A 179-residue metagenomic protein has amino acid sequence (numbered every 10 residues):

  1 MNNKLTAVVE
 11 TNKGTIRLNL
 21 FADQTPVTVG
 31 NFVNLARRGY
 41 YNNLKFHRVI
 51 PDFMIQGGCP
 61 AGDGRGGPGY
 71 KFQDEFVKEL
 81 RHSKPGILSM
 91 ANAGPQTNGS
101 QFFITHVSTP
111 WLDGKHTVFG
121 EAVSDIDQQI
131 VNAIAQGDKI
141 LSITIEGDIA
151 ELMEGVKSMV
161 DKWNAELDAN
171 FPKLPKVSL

Functional and structural regions predicted by a protein language model:
M1-L179: Cyclophilin-like peptidyl-prolyl cis-trans isomerases
